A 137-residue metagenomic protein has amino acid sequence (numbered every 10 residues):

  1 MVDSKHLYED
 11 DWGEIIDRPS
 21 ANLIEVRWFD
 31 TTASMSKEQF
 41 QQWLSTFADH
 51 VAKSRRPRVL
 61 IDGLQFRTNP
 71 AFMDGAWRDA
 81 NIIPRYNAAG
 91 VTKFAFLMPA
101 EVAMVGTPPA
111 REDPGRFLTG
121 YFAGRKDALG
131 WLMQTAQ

Functional and structural regions predicted by a protein language model:
M1-Q137: Amphipathic, Lys/Arg-enriched alpha-helical "gate/interface" segment within cytosolic domains that mediates
